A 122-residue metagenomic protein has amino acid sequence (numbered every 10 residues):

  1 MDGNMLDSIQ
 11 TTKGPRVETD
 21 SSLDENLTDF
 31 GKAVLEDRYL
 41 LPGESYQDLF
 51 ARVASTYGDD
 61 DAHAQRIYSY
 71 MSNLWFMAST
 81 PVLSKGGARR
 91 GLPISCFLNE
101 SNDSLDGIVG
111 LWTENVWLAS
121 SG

Functional and structural regions predicted by a protein language model:
M1-G122: Extended catalytic cores of very large enzyme megasubunits
